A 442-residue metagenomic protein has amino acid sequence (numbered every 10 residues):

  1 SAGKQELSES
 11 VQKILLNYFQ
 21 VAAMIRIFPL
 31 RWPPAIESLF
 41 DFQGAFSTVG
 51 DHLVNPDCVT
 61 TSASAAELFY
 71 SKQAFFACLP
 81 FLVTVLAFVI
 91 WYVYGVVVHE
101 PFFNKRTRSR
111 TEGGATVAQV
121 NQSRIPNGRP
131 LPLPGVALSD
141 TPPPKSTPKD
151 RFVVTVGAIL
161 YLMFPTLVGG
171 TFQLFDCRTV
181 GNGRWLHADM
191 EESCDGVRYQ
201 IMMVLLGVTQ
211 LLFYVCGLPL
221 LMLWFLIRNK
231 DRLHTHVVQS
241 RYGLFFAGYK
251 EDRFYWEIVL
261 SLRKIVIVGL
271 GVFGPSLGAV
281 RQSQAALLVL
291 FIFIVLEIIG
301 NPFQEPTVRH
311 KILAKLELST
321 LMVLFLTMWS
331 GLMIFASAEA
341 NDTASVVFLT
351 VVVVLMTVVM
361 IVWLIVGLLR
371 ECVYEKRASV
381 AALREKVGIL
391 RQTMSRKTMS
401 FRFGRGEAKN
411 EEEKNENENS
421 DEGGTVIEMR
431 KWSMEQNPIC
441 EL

Functional and structural regions predicted by a protein language model:
S1-L442: Outer-pore/vestibule module of multi-pass helical membrane proteins
